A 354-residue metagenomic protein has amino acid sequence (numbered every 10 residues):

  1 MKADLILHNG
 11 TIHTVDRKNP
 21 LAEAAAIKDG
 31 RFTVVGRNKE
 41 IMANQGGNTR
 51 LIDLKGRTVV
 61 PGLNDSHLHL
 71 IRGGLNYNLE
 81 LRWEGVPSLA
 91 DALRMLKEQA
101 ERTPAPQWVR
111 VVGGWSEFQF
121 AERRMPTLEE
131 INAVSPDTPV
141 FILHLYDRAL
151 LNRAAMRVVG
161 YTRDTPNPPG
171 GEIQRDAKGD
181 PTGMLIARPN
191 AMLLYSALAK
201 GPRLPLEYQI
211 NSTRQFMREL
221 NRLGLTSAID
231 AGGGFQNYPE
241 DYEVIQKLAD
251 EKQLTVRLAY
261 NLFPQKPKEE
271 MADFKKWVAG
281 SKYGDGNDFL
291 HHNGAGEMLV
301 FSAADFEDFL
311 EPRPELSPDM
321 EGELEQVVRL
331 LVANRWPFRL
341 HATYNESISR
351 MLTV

Functional and structural regions predicted by a protein language model:
K2-H8, H13, R17-G62, S66-K276 (+1 more regions): Divalent metal-binding segments
L248-E251, V278-L290: Acidic (Asp/Glu)-rich catalytic clusters
V354: Metal-dependent catalytic cores of enzymes that make or break cyclic nucleotides and related phosphoester linkages
